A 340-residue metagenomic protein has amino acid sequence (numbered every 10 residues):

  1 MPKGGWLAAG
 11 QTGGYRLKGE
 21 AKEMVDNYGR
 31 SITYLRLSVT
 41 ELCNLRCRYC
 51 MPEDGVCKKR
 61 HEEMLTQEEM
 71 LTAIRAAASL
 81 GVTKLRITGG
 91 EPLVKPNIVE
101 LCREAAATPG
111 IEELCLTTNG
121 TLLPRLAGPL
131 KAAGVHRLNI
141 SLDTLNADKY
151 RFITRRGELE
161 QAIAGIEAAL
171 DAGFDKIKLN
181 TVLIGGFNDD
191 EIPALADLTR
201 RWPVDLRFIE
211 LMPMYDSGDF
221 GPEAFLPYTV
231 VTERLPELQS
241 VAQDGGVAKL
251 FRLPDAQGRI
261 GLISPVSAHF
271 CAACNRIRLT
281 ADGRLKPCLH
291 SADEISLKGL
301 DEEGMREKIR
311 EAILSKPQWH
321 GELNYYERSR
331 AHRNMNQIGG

Functional and structural regions predicted by a protein language model:
M1-G19: N-terminal amphipathic/basic-hydrophobic helices that include classical n-h-c signal peptides and signal-anchor
W6, K18-Y34, R201, L211-G340: Auxiliary Fe-S-binding modules of radical SAM enzymes
N27-L65, L289: Canonical Radical SAM [4Fe-4S] cluster-binding loop centered on the CxxxCxxC motif and its immediate flanking residues
V39, C43, I87, L116 (+1 more regions): Conserved, mostly hydrophobic/aromatic
L45, A147-D148, H269, I295: Glycine-centered loop/turn positions within well-structured domains that cap or flank conserved ligand/cofactor-binding
M51, A127, T154, L289 (+1 more regions): Short, flexible helix/strand-to-coil boundary loops that buttress conserved ligand/catalytic motifs in alpha/beta
G55-R60, P124, N146-I153, Y215-D219 (+1 more regions): A short acidic, helix-capping loop that chelates divalent metal ions and anchors anionic groups
M64-I87, E91-I209: Radical SAM/AdoMet-radical enzyme domain recognition
